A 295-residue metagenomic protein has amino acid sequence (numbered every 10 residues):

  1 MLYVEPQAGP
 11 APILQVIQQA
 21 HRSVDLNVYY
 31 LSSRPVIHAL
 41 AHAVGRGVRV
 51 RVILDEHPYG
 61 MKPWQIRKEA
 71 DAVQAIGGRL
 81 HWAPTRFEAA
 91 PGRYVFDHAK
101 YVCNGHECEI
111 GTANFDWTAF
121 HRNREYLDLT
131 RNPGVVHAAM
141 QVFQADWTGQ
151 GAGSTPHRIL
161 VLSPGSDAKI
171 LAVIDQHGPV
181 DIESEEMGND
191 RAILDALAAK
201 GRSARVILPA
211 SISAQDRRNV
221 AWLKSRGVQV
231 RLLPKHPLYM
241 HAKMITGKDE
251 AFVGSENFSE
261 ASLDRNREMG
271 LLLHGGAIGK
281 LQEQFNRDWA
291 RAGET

Functional and structural regions predicted by a protein language model:
M1-H21, N27-D175, E186, R191 (+3 more regions): HKD-type phospholipase D/PLD-like phosphodiesterase module
L273-T295: Amphipathic alpha-helical interface segments
